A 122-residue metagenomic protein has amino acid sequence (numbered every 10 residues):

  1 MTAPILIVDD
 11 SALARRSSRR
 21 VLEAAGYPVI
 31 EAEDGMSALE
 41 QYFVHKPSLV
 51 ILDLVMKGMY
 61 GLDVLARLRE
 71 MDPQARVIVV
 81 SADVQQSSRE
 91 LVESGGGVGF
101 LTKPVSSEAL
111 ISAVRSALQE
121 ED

Functional and structural regions predicted by a protein language model:
R16-A24, E90: Charged docking surfaces used in two-component/phosphorelay signaling
G26-E33, Q41: Short hydrophobic/Thr-rich beta-strand motif most characteristic of the beta2 strand and flanking loop of CheY-like
D34-S37, Y60-D63: Acidic catalytic/metal-coordinating carboxylates
H45-I51: Active-site beta3 strand of CheY-like receiver
K57-G58, Q85: The feature encodes the CheY-like receiver
D63, V84-L101, S112: Alpha4 helix (beta4-alpha4-beta5 surface) of REC/receiver domains from two-component response regulators
V105-V114: C-terminal output helix
